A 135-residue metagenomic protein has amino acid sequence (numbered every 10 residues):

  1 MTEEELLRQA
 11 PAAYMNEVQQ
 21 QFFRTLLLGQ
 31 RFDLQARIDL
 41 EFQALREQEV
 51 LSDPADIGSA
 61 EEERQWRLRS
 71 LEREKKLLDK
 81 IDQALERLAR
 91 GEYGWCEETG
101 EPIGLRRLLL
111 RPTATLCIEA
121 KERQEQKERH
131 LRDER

Functional and structural regions predicted by a protein language model:
M1-R90, K127-R135: Interaction interfaces in information-processing and related assembly proteins
F22, E98, P112: Amphipathic alpha-helical recognition patches that constitute DNA-binding helices
L27, T99, L108: Residue-level signature of catalytic and energy-coupling elements of molecular machines, predominantly ATP/GTP-dependent
Y93, A114: Residues immediately within or flanking Cys/His clusters that coordinate Zn2+ in small zinc-binding modules
C96-T99, C117: Short cysteine-rich clusters marking metal-coordination/redox-active sites
I103-G104, E125: Short functional micro-motifs and their immediate structural scaffolds
G104, C117-A120: Zinc-coordinating Cys/His ligand positions in small cysteine/histidine-rich zinc-finger domains
R106-L110, E128: Short Cys/His-rich "knuckle" micro-motifs
